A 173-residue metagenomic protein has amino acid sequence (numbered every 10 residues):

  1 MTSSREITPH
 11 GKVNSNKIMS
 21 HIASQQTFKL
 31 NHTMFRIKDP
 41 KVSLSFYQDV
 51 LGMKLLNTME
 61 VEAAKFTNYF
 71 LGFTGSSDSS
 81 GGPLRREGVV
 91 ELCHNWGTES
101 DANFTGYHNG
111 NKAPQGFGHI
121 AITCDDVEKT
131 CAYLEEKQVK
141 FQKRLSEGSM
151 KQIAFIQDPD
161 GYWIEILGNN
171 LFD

Functional and structural regions predicted by a protein language model:
T2-Q26, H32, L56-M59, T67-G72 (+2 more regions): Vicinal oxygen chelate
H21, D78-S80, T105-G110: Short, P/G- and charge-enriched loop/turn segments at secondary-structure junctions
Q25-F28, M34-E91, E136, A154-Q157: Core segments of cupin and vicinal oxygen chelate
V42, H94, G168: Short, glycine/acidic-enriched loop or turn micro-motifs at the edges of active sites
S77, N95-E99: Active-site/binding-pocket entry motifs
E87-L92, F117, I164: Short, structured motif recognition centered on aromatic/hydrophobic residues
E99-D101, F172-D173: A short local loop/turn or secondary-structure capping micro-motif enriched for an aromatic residue
S100-G106, G148: A cross-kingdom feature marking solvent-exposed beta-strand/loop segments within repeated, beta-rich binding/scaffold
